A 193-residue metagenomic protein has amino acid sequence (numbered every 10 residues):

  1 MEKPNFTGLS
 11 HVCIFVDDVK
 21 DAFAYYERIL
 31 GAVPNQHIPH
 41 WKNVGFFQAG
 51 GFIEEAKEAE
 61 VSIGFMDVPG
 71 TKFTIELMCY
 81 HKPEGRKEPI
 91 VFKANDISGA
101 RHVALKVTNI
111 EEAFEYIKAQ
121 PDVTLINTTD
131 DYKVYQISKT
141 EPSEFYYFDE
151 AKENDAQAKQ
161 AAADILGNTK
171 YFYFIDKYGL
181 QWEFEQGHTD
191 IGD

Functional and structural regions predicted by a protein language model:
M1-N5, I14, H37, I75 (+1 more regions): Vicinal oxygen chelate
T7, V61, S98, G167-T169: Loop/turn position at the start of each blade in beta-propeller repeats
H11, A100-H102: Eukaryotic phosphotyrosine signaling hubs
F15-K72, E112, A119, Y132 (+1 more regions): Core segments of cupin and vicinal oxygen chelate
W41-F52, E84-K93, E144-A163: A cross-kingdom feature marking solvent-exposed beta-strand/loop segments within repeated, beta-rich binding/scaffold
K42, K82, H188-I191: A short acidic/small-residue loop/turn micro-motif
L77-C79: Active-site-proximal beta-strand elements of phosphoester/diester hydrolases
A94, S98-A100: Short, ordered secondary-structure scaffold segments
